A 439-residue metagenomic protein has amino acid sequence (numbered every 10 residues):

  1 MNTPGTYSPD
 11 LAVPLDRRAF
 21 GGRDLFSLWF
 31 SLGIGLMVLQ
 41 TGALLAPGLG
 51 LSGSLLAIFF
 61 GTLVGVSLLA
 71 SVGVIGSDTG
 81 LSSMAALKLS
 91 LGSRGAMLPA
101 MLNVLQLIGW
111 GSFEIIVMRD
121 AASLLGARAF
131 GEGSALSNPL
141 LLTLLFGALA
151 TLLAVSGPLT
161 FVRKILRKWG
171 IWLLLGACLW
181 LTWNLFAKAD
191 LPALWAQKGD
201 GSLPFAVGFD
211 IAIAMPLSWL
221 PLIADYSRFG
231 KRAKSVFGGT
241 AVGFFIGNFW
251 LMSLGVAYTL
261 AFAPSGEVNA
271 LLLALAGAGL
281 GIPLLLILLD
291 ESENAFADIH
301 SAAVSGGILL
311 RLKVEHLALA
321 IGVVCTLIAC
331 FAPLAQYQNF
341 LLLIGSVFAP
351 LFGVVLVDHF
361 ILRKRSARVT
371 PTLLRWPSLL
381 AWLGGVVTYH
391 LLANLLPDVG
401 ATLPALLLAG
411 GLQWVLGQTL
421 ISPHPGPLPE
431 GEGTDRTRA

Functional and structural regions predicted by a protein language model:
M1-L55, G157, L203-F209, R228-G238 (+1 more regions): Membrane-interface "cap" regions at the ends of multi-pass membrane proteins
L44-G73, G95-A100, F244-I246: Extracellular loop-to-transmembrane helix junctions
A46-G48, V74, L98, D120 (+7 more regions): Membrane-water interface regions at transmembrane-helix termini and the short interhelical loops of multi-pass membrane
I58-L91, M101-I115, G417-L420: Juxtamembrane transmembrane-helix boundary signature
A100, R128-G157, W172-T182, P204-P221 (+3 more regions): Transmembrane alpha-helical segments of multi-pass small-molecule transport proteins
R119-D120, A154, W172-K198, G208 (+3 more regions): Hydrophobic alpha-helical segments and their helix-loop junctions in multi-pass secondary transporters
L142-N184, F237-F244, L341-G353, L403-G410: Membrane-interface loop-to-helix entry segments
F352-V415, T419: C-terminal membrane-solvent junction of multi-pass transporters and transport-like membrane proteins
